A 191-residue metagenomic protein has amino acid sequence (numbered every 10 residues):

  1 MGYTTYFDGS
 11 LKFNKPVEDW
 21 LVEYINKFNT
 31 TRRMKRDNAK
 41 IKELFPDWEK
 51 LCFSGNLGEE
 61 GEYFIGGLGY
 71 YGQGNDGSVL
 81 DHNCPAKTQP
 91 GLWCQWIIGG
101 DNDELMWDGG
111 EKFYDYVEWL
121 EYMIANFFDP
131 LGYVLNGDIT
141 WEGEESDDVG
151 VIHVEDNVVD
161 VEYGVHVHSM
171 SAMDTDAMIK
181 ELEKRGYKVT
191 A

Functional and structural regions predicted by a protein language model:
M1-A172: Acidic (Asp/Glu-rich) sequence patches and key acidic residues that form negatively charged surfaces used
S171-A191: Short, low-complexity, charged amphipathic interaction modules
